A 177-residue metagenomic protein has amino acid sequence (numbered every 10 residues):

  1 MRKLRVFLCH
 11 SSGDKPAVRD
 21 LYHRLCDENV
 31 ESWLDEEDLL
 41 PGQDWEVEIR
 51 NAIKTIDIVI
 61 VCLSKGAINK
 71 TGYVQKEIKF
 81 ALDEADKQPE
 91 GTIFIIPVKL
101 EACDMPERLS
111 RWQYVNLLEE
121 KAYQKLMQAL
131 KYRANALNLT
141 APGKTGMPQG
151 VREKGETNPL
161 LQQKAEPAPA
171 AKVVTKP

Functional and structural regions predicted by a protein language model:
M1-C62, L82, D86-I93, K121-N135 (+1 more regions): Conserved N-terminal substructure of TIR/SEFIR domains
K65-K87, C103: Conserved TIR/SEFIR loop-to-helix hotspot centered on a Trp-containing motif with a nearby acidic residue
E77, R111-Q113: Short secondary-structure boundary/capping segments
T92-E101: Short beta-strand elements of ligand-binding domains
C103-S110: Short loop/helix-cap segments at secondary-structure boundaries that form the rim of catalytic
Y114-L118: Short acidic-hydrophobic, aromatic-tinged amphipathic segments that line or gate anion-handling sites
L137-V151: Short, flexible loop/turn segments with low-complexity composition
